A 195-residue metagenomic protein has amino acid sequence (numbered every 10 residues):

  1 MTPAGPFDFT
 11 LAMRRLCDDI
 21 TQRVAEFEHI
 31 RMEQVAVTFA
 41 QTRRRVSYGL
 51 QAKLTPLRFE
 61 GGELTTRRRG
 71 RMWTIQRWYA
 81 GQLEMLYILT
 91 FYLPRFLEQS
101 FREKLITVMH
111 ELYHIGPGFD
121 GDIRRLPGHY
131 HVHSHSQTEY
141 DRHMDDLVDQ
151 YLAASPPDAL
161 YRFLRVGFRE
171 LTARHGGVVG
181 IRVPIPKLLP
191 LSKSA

Functional and structural regions predicted by a protein language model:
M1-M85, L89-T90, G118-A195: Metalloprotease/metallohydrolase-associated module, dominated by Zn2+-dependent proteases
R44, F96-E98, H114: Generic "edge-of-domain/loop-turn" microfeature
T90-T107: Short pre-active-site segment immediately N-terminal to the catalytic Zn-binding motif
K104-G118: Active-site recognition of the HExxH zinc-binding catalytic motif
